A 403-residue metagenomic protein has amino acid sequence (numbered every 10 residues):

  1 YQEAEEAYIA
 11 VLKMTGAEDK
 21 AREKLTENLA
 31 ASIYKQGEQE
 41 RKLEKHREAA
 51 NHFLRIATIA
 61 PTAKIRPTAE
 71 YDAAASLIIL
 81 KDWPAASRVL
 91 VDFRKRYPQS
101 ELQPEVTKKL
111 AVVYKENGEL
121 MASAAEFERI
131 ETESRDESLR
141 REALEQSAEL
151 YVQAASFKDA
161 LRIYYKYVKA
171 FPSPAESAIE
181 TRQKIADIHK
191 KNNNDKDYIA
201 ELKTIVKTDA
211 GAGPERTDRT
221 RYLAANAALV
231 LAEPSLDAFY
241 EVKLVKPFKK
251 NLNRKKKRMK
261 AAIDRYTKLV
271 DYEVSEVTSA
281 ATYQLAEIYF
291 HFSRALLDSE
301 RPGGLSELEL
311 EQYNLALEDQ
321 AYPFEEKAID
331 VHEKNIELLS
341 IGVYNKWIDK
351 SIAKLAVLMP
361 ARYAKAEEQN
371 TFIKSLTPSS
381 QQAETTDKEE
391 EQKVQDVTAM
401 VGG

Functional and structural regions predicted by a protein language model:
Y1-G403: Acidic, polar-rich low-complexity tracts and alpha-helical solenoid repeat scaffolds
